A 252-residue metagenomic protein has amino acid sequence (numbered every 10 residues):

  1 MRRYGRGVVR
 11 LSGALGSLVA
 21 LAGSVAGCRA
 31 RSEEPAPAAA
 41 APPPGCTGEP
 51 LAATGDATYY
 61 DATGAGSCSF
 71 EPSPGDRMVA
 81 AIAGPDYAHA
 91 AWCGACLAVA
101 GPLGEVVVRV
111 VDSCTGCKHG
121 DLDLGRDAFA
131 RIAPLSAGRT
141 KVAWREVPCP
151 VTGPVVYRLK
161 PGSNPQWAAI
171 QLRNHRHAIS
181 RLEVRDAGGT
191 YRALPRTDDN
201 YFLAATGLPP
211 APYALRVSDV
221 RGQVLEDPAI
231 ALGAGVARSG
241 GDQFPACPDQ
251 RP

Functional and structural regions predicted by a protein language model:
R2-Q223, D227-P252: Secreted/periplasmic proteins
